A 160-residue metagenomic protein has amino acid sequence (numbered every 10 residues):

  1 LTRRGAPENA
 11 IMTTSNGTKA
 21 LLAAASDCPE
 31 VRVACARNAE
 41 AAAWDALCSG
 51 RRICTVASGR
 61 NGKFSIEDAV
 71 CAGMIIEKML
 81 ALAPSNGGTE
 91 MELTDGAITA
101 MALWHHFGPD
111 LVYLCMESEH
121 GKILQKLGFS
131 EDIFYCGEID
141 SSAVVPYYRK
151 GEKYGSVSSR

Functional and structural regions predicted by a protein language model:
L1-S15, A23-E30, S49, I66-R160: Long, charged alpha-helical interface segments
M12-N16, V33-R37, T55-G59: Short, structured patches in soluble enzyme cores that scaffold and shape functional sites
K19-A24, A39-A46, F64: Internal active-site segments that recognize and position negatively charged phosphoryl groups and nucleotide moieties
E30-A43, G88: Short, acidic/small-residue loops that bind anionic groups at enzyme active sites
N38-A42, R60-N61, A81-S85: Short, surface-exposed, polar/charged, turn-prone segments marking secondary-structure boundaries
D45-I53: Glycine-rich phosphate/diphosphate-binding loops that line cofactor/substrate pockets in enzymes
